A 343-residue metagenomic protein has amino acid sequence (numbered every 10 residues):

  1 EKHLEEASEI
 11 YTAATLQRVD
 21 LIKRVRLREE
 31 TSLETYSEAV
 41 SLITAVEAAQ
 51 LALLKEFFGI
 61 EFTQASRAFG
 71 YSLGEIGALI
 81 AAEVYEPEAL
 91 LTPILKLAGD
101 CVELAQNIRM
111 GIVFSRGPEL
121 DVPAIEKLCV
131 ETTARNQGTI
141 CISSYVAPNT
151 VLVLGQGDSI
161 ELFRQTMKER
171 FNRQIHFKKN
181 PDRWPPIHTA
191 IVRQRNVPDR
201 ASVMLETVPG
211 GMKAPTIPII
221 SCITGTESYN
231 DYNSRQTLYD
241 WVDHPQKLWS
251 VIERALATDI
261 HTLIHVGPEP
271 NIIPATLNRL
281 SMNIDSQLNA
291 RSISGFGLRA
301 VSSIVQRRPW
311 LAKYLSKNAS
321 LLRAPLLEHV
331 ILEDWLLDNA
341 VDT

Functional and structural regions predicted by a protein language model:
E1-F69, V153: Helix-rich "cap/lid" substructures immediately adjacent to catalytic or cofactor-binding pockets
A48, A52, A78-L79, P274: Short, hydrophobic alpha-helix immediately C-terminal to the catalytic nucleophile
S66-G70, L152, H261-G267: Short glycine-rich phosphate-binding loop at a beta-alpha junction
S66-G74, A78, A82: Gly/Ala-rich beta-loop-alpha elbow adjacent to hydrolase catalytic centers
A81-N233: Alpha/beta catalytic cores of group-transfer enzymes, especially the acyltransferase/condensing modules of polyketide
Q174-P274, S302-N339: Acyltransferase
N271-N283: Short Gly/Thr/Asp-enriched flexible loops that form oxyanion-binding sites at enzyme active sites
I284-R307: Conserved phosphate-binding/catalytic loops in two-lobed NTP-binding clefts
